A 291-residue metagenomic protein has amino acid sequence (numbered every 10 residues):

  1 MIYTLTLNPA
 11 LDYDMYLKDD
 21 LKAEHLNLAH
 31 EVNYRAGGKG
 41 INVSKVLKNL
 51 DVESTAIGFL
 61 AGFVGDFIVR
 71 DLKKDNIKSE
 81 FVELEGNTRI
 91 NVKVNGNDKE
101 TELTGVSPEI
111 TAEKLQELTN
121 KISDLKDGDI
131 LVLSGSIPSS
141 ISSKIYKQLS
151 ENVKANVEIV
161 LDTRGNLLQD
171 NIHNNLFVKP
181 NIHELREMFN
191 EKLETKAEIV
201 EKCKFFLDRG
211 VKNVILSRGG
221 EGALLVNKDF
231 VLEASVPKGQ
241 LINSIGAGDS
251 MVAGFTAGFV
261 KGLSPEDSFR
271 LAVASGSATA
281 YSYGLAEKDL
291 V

Functional and structural regions predicted by a protein language model:
M1-I57, D66-F67: Glycine-rich phosphate/adenosyl-contacting loop at the front of the ribokinase-like
I2, V52-T55, S79, I159 (+2 more regions): Hydrophobic anchor at the start of a short beta-strand that flanks the dinucleotide cofactor-binding loop
L47, N181, G248: Short, conserved phosphate/pyrophosphate- and ester-handling motifs at nucleotide-, phospho-/glycolipid
K48-D129: Conserved N-terminal subdomain of the carbohydrate kinase-like
E102-T104, D129-G135, D162, K179-E184: Short beta-strands and strand-loop turn motifs
P108-T111, I137-I141, L167-L168, E187 (+2 more regions): Short, small-residue-enriched loops and turns at beta-alpha junctions that line or gate enzyme active sites
K144, Q148-D229: Conserved phosphate/ATP/ADP-binding segment of small-molecule kinases
Q169, K196-V291: Conserved phosphate-binding/catalytic region of the ribokinase-like
